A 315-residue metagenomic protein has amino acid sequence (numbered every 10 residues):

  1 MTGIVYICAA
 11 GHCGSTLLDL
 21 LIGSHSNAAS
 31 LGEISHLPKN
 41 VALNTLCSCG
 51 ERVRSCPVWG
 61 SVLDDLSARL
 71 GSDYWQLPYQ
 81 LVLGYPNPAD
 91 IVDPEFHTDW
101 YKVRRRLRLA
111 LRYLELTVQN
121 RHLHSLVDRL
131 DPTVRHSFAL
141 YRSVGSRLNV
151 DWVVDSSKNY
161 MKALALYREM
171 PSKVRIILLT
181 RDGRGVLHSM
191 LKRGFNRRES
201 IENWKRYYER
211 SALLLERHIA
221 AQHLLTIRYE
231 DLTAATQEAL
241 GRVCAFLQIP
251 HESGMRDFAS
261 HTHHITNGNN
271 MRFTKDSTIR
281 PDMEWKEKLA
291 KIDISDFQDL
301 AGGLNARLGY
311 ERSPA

Functional and structural regions predicted by a protein language model:
M1-Y6, W75, V82-I91, E115-R121 (+5 more regions): PAPS-dependent sulfotransferases, especially Golgi type II membrane carbohydrate sulfotransferases
G3, I7, D131-R147, Y160-A165 (+4 more regions): PAPS-dependent sulfotransferase catalytic domain
H12-C13: ATP-binding Walker
T16-N27: A conserved segment at the C-terminal end of the G1
I34-V153: PAPS-dependent sulfation machinery
C49-W59, R197-Y207, T274-R280: A polyampholytic, Gly/Pro-enriched intrinsically disordered region
W152-D155, T226-R228: Short catalytic-loop micro-motif centered on adjacent basic/acidic residues
